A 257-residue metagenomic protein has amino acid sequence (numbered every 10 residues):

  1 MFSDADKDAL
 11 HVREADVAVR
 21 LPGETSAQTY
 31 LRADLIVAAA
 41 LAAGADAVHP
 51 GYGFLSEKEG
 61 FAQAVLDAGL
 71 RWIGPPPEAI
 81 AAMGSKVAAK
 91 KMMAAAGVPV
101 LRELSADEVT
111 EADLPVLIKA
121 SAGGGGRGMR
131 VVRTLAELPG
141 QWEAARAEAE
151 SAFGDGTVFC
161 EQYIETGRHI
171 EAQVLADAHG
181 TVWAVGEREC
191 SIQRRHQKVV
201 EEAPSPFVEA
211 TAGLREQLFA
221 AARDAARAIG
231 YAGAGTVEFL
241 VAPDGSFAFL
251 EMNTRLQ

Functional and structural regions predicted by a protein language model:
M1-V237, V241-Q257: N-terminal beta-alpha lobe that positions the nucleotide/phosphoryl donor in ATP/NTP-coupled carboxylate activation
